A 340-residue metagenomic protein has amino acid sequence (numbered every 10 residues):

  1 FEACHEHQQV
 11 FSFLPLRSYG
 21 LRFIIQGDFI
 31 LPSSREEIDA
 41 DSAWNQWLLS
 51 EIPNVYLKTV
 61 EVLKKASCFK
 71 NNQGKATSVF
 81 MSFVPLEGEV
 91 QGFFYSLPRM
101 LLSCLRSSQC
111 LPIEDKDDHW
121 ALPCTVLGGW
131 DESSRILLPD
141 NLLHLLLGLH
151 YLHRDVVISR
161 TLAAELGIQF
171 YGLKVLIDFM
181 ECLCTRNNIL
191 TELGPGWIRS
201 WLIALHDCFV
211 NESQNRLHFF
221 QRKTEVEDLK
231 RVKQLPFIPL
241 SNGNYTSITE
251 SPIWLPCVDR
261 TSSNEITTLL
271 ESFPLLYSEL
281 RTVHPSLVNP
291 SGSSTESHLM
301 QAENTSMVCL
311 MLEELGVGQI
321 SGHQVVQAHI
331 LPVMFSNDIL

Functional and structural regions predicted by a protein language model:
F1-L340: GHKL/Bergerat-fold ATPase module
